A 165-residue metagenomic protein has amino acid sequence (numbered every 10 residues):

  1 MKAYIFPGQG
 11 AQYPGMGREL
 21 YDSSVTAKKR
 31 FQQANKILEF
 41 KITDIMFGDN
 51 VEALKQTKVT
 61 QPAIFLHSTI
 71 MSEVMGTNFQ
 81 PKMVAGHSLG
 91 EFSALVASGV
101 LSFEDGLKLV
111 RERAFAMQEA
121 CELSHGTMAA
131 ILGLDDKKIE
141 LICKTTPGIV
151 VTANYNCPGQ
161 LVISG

Functional and structural regions predicted by a protein language model:
M1-K2, T127: Residues that mark the start of a beta-strand
K2-A85, I163: Helix-rich "cap/lid" substructures immediately adjacent to catalytic or cofactor-binding pockets
Q9-A11, L38, S98-G165: Alpha/beta catalytic cores of group-transfer enzymes, especially the acyltransferase/condensing modules of polyketide
E19-D22, L95, E119: General structural signal for alpha-helix termini and helix-helix connectors
Q32-Q33, L66-I70, E91, E104 (+2 more regions): A broad detector of short, well-ordered amphipathic alpha-helices that serve as recognition/interaction surfaces
V51-E52, A85-L89, A114, G126-A130: Short, glycine/charge-rich beta-strand/loop segments that flank catalytic centers and engage negatively charged groups
S68, K82-G90, A94, S102: Gly/Ala-rich beta-loop-alpha elbow adjacent to hydrolase catalytic centers
E73-V74, N78, L95-L101: Alpha-helix C-terminal capping segments
